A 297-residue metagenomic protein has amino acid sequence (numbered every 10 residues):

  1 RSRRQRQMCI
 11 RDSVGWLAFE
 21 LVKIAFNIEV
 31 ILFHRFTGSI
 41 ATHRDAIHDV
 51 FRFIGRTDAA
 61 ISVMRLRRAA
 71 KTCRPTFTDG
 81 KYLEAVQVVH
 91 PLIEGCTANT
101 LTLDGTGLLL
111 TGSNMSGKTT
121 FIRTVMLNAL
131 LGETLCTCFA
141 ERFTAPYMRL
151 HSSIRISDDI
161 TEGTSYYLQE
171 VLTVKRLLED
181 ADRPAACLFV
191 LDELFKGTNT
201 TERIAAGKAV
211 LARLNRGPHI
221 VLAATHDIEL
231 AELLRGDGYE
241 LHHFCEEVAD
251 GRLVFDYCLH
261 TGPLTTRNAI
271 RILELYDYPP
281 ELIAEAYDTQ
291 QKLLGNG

Functional and structural regions predicted by a protein language model:
R1-I10: Single conserved hydrophobic/aromatic residue that forms the stacking wall/gate of nucleotide- or nucleobase-binding
R3-R4, F51-D58, T78-V86: Extended non-transmembrane interhelical loops and adjacent amphipathic helices of multipass membrane proteins
Q7, D58-I61, D192: Hydrophobic, Leu/Ile/Phe/Ala-enriched alpha-helical segments that form helix-helix packing faces
R11-F33: Extended, charged coiled-coil "arm/hinge" scaffolds of SMC/Rad50-like chromosome-maintenance ATPases and other large
F26, I40-V50, T200, L259-G262: Conserved phosphate/pyrophosphate-binding and hydrolysis machinery centered on Walker-type P-loop NTPases, extending
H34-T72: Transmembrane helical bundles of ABC transporter permease domains
V63-L66, A70-G297: ATPase nucleotide-binding head domains, primarily ABC-like/P-loop NTPase cores
